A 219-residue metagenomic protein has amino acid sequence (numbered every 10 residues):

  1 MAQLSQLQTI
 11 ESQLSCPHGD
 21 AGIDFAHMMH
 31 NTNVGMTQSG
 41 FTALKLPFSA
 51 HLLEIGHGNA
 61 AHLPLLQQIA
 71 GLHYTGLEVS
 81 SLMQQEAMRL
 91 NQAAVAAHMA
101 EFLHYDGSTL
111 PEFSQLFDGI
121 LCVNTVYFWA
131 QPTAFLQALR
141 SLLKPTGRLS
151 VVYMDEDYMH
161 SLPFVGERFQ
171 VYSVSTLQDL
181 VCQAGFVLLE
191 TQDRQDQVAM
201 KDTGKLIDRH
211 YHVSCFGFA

Functional and structural regions predicted by a protein language model:
M1-A21: N-terminal, positively charged/glycine-rich alpha-helical extensions of SAM-dependent methyltransferases
A21-F41: Conserved SAM-binding loop and adjacent beta-strand
L53-T109: Class I SAM-dependent methyltransferase SAM/SAH-binding core
S108-I120: A short acidic, Gly/Pro-enriched loop at the edge of an enzyme's catalytic core that lines a small-molecule cofactor
G119-P132: A short SAM/SAH-binding and catalytic strip from SAM-dependent methyltransferases
T133-P145: A short glycine-rich, Lys/Arg-flanked "PGG" loop and its adjoining helix->strand segment in the class I
R148-Q178: Conserved class I S-adenosyl-L-methionine
Q197-A219: Core SAM-dependent methyltransferase catalytic element
